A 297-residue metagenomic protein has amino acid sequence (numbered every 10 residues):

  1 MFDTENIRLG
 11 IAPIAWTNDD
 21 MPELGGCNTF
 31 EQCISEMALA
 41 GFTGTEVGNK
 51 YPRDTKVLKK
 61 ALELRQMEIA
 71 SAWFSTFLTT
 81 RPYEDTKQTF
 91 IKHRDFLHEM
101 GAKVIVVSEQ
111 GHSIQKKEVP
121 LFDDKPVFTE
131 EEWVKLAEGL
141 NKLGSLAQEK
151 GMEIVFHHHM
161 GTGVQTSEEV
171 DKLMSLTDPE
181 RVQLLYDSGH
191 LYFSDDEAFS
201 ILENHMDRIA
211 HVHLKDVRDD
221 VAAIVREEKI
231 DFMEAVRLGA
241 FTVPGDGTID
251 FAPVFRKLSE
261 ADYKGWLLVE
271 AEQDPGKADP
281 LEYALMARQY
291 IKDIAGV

Functional and structural regions predicted by a protein language model:
F2-N6, S35-L39, P52-S71, Q88 (+5 more regions): Acidic (Asp/Glu)-rich catalytic clusters
D3, Y83-L184: Active-site acidic/histidine proton-transfer and metal-coordination neighborhood in alpha/beta enzyme cores
R8-P13, A70, V104-Q110, D207-R218 (+1 more regions): Non-cysteine beta-strand/loop elements that form the S-adenosyl-L-methionine
I11, M37, T45, L62 (+7 more regions): Conserved, mostly hydrophobic/aromatic
I14-W16, G48-K50, F74-L78, Q110-H112 (+5 more regions): Active-site beta-loop-alpha junctions enriched in small/polar residues
A15-T29, F77-T86, K125-E132, T242-G245: Active-site mouth loops of central-metabolism enzymes
L24-N28, G111-F122, A222-E234: Short, flexible, mixed-charge acidic loops at enzyme active sites
T45, A137-T248: Acidic/histidine-rich catalytic cores of soluble enzymes
